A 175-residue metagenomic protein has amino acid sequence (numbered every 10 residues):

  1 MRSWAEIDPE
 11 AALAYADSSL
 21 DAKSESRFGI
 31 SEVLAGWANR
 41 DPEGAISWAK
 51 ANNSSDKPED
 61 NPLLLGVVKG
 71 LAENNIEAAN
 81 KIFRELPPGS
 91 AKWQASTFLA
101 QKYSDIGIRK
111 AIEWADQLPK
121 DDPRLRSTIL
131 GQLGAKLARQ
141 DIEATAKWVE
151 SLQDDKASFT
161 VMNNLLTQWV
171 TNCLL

Functional and structural regions predicted by a protein language model:
M1-L175: Non-catalytic tandem-repeat scaffold regions and their flanking low-complexity/translocation tails
